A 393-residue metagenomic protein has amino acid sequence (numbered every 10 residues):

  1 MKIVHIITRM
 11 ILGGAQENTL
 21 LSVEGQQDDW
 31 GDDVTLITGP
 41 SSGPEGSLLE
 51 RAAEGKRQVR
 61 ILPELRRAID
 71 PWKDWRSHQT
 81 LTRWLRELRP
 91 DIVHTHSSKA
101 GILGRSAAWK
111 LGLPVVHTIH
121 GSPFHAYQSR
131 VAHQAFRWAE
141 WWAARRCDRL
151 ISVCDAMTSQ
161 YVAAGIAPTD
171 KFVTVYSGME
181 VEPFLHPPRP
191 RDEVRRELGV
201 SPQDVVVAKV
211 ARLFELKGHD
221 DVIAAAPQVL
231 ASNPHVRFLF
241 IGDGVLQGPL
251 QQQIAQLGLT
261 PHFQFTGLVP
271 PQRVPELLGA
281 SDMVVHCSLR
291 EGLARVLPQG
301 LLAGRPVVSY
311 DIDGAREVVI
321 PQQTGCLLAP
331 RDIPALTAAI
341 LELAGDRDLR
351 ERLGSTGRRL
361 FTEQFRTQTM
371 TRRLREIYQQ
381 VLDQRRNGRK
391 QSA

Functional and structural regions predicted by a protein language model:
H5-G13, E17-K73, V245-L246: N-terminal strand-loop element at the rim of the active site of nucleotide-sugar-dependent glycosyltransferases
Q16-E24, V205-Q228, V245-Q251, P334: A conserved mid-protein helix/loop that constitutes part of the nucleotide-sugar donor-binding site
L81, L85, L268-V269, E276-S281: Short alpha-helical donor nucleotide-sugar binding micro-motif in glycosyltransferases
R146-F172, M179-F184: A short, active-site helix/loop in glycosyltransferases that binds the activated sugar's phosphate group
L289: Aromatic "clamp/platform" in nucleotide-sugar-dependent glycosyltransferases that forms part of the donor/acceptor
P306-S309, V319: Short hydrophobic beta-strand element within catalytic cores of glycosyltransferases and related nucleotide-activated
P321-Q322, C326-I333, E342-R347: Conserved acidic donor-binding segment of nucleotide-sugar-dependent glycosyltransferases
A335, E342, L349-Q364, M370-E376: A short, well-ordered alpha-helix in the C-terminal region of glycosyltransferases
